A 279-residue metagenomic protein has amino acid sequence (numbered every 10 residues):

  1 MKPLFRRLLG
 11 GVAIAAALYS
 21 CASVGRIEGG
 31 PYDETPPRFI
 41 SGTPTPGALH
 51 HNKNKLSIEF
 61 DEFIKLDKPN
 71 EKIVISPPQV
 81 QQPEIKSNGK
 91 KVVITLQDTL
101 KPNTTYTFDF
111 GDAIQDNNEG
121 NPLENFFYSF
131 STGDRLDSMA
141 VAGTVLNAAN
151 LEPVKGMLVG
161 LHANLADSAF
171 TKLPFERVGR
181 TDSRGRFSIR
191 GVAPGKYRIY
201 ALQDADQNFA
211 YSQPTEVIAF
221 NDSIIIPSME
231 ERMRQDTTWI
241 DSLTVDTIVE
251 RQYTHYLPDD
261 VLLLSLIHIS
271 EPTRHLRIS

Functional and structural regions predicted by a protein language model:
Y19-S20: C-terminal motif of bacterial Sec signal peptides marking the signal peptidase cleavage site
H51-K72, G89-F127, P194-A205, S279: Extracytoplasmic/surface-exposed domains of secreted proteins that mediate cell-envelope carbohydrate/peptidoglycan
V93, V178, D182-G191: Short, surface-exposed beta-strand/beta-hairpin micro-motifs centered on an aromatic residue
T99, S138, S168, S223 (+4 more regions): Coil residues (strongly favoring Ser/Thr
T144-M157: Structural motif
A166-R184: Short, acidic Ser/Thr/Gly-rich low-complexity loop/linker segments typical of extracellular and cell-surface proteins
D204-Q213: Acidic, glycine-anchored loop motifs typical of Ca2+
I267-I278: Single conserved hydrophobic/aromatic residue that forms the stacking wall/gate of nucleotide- or nucleobase-binding
